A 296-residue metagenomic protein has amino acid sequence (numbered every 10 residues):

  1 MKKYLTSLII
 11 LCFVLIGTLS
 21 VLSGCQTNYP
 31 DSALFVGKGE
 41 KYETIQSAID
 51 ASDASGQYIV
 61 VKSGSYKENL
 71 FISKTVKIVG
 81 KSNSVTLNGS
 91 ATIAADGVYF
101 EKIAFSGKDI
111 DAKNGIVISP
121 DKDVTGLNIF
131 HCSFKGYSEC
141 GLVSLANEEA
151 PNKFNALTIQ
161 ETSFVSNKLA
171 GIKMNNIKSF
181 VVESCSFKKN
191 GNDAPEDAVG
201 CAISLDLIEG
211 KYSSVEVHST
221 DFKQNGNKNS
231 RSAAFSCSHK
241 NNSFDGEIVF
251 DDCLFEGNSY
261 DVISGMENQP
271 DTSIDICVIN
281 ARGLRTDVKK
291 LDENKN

Functional and structural regions predicted by a protein language model:
M1-L11: Bacterial N-terminal signal peptides that target proteins for export
I9-V21: Bacterial N-terminal signal peptides
L19-D31: Sec-dependent signal peptide cleavage junction
D31-S65: Acidic Gly/Asp/Thr-rich repetitive segments characteristic of extracellular carbohydrate-active and adhesion proteins
K38-E40, K67-N69, V76-I118, N128-G136: Right-handed parallel beta-helix/beta-spiral solenoid domain characteristic of secreted/periplasmic
G56, G64-S65, S82-S84, N227: Acidic glycine-/aspartate-rich tracts in secreted/extracellular proteins
K77-G80, V98-K102, V124-F130, F154-I159 (+5 more regions): All-beta strand scaffolds that present successive hydrophobic residues in beta-strands
T86-T92, G107-D121, G136-F154, V165-N175 (+3 more regions): Extracellular beta-strand/beta-solenoid scaffold signature
